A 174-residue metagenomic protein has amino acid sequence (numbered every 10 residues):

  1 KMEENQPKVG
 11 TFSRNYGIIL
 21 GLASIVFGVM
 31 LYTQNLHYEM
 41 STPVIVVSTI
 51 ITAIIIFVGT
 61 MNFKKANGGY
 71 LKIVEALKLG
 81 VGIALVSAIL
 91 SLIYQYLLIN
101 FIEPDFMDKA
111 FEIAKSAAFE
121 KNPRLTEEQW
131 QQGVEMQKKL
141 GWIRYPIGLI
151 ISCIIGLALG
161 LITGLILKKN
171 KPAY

Functional and structural regions predicted by a protein language model:
K1-T60: Transmembrane alpha-helical insertion/packing segments
M2-Q6, L167-Y174: Short, charged juxtamembrane terminal tails flanking transmembrane helices
T11, N15-I19, K78-S87: Alpha-helical transmembrane segments of multi-pass membrane proteins
A23-F27, L31, I51-I56, S87-S91 (+4 more regions): Alpha-helical transmembrane segments of multipass membrane proteins
T60-E75: Membrane-helix interface/capping segments
I93-K121: Functional transmembrane-helix hotspots
K115-G141: Short membrane-interface loop/juxtamembrane segments of multi-pass integral membrane proteins
V134-I154: Individual transmembrane alpha-helix segments
